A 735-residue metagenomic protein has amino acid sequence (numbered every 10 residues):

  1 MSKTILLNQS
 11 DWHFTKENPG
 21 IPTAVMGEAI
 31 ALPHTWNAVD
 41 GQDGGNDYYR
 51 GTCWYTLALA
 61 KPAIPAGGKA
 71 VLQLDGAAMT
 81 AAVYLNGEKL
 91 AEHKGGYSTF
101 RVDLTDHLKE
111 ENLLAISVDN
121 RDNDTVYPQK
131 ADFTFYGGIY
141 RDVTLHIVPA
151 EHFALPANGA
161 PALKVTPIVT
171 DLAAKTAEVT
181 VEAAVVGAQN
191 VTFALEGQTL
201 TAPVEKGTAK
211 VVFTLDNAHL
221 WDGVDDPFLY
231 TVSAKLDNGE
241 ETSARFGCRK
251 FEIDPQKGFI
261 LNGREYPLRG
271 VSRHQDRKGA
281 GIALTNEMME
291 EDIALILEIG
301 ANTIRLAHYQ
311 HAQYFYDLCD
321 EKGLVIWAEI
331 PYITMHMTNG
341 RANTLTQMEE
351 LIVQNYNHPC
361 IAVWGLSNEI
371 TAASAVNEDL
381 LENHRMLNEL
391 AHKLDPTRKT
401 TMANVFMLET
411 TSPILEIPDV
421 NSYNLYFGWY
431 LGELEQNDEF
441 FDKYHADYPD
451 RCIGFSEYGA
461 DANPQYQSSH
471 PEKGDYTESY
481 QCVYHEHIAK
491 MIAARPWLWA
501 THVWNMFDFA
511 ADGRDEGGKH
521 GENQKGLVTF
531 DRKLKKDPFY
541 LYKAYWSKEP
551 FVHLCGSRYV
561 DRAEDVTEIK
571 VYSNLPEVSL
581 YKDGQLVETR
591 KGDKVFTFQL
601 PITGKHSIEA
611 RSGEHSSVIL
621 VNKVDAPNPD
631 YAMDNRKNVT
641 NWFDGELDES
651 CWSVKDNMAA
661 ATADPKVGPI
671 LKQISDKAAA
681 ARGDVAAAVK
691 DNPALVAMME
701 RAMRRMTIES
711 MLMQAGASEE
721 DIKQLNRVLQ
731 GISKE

Functional and structural regions predicted by a protein language model:
M1-L306, L318, G323-I326, Q347-E350 (+6 more regions): Secreted/periplasmic carbohydrate-active enzymes, especially glycoside hydrolases
A66, V148-K175, D237, E516-K519 (+2 more regions): Intrinsically disordered, low-complexity coil segments
A77-A150, P471-A544, I674-S675: Long, contiguous interaction/targeting segments characteristic of exported/extracellular or secretory-pathway proteins
T180, I293-I296, T303-L534, P538-Y545 (+2 more regions): Substrate-binding/catalytic cleft of secreted carbohydrate-active enzymes, primarily glycoside hydrolases
F539, A544-S547, K582-D583, S607-F643 (+1 more regions): In a subset of proteins, long, contiguous C-terminal domains/tails are tracked
W642-K734: Compact, charge-rich alpha-helical regulatory domains located at protein termini
